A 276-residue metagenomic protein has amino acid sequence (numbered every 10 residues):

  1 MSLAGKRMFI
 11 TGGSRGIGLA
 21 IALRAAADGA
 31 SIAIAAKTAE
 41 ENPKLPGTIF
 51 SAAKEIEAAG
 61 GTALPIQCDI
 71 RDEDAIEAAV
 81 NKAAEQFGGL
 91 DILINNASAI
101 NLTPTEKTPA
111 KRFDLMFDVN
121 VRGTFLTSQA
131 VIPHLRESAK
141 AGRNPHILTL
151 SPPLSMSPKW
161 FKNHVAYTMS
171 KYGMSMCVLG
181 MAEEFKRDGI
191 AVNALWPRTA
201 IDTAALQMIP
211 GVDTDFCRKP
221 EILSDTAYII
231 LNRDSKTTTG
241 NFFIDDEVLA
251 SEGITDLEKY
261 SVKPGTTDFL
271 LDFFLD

Functional and structural regions predicted by a protein language model:
S2-F87, N101: Short-chain dehydrogenase/reductase
T11, A35, N96-A97, I147-L154 (+1 more regions): SDR active-site strand-loop-helix element
A25, G89-D91, H146, S175-L179 (+2 more regions): Conserved Rossmann-fold SDR core element
P104-T105, P109-D114: Substrate-binding pocket helix/loop in short-chain dehydrogenase/reductase
S128-Q129, L179: A short, exposed helix-loop element centered on a Lys and neighboring polar residues
R136-R187, T199-I201: Catalytic loop of short-chain dehydrogenase/reductase
A194-L195, G211-D276: C-terminal helical subdomain
